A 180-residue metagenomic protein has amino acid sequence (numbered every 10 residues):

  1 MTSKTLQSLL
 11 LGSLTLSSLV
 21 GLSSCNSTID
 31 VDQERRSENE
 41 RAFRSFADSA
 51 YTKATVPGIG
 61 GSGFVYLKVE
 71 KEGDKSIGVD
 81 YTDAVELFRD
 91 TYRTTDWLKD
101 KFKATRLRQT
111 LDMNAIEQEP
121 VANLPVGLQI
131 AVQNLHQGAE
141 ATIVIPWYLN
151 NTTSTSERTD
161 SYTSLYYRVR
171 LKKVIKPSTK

Functional and structural regions predicted by a protein language model:
T2-T5, C25-K180: Cross-family detector of peptidyl-prolyl cis-trans isomerase
T5, L9-S17: Sec-dependent signal peptide hydrophobic core
V20-S24: C-terminal motif of bacterial Sec signal peptides marking the signal peptidase cleavage site
